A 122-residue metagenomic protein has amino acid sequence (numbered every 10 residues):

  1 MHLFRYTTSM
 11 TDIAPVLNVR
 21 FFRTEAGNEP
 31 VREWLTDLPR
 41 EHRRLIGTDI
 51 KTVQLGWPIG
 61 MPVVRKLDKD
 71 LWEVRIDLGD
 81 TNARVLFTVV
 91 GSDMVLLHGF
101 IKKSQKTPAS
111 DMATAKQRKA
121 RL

Functional and structural regions predicted by a protein language model:
M1-N82, G91-M94, I101-L122: Basic, Lys/Arg-enriched alpha-helical interface segments
